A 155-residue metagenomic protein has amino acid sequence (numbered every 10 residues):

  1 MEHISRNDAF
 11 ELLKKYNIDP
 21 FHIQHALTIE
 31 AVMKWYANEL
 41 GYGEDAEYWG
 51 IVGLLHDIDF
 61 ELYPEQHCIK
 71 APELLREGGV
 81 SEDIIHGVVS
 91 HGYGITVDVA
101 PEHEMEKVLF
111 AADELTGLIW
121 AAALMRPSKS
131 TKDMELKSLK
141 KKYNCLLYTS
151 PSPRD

Functional and structural regions predicted by a protein language model:
M1-Y63: Acidic/His-rich, divalent-metal-binding segments that scaffold phosphate/diphosphate chemistry
Y42-C145: Divalent metal-dependent catalytic cores for phosphoryl transfer on phosphate-bearing substrates
Y148-D155: Conserved small/polar residues in nucleotide/adenosyl-binding loops
